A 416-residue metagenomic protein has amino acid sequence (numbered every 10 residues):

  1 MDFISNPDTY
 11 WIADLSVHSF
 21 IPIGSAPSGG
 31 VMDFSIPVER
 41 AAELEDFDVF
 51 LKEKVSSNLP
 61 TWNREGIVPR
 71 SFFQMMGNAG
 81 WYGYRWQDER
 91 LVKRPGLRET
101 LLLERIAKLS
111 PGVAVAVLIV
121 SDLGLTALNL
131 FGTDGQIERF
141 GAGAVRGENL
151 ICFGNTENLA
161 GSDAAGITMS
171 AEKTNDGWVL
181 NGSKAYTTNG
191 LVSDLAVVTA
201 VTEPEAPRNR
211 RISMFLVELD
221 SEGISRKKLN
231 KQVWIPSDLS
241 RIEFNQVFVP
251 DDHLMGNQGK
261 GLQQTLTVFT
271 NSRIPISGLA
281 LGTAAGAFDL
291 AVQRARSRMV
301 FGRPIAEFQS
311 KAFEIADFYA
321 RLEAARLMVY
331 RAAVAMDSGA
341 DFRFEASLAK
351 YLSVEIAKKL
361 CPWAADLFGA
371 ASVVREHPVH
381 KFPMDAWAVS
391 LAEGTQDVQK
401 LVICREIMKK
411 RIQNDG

Functional and structural regions predicted by a protein language model:
F3-L109, I119, F131-Q136, G143-E148 (+3 more regions): Alpha-helical interface subdomain recognition
G80, L102-A107, A200, L216-E222 (+1 more regions): Short Ser/Thr-interspersed hydrophobic loop/turn segments at strand-loop and sheet-helix junctions that line or gate
V115-G135, G161: N-terminal glycine-rich flavin-associated loop
G147-N155: A short, Trp-centered hydrophobic/proline-enriched beta-strand micro-motif
L159-S162, Y186-N189, E205-A206, N230-D238: Short Gly/Pro-enriched turn/cap motifs at secondary-structure boundaries
G166, D220-F248: Flexible, small-/acidic-enriched active-site or ligand-binding loops
N181-K227: A short core secondary-structure module
N245-Q264: A short, charged helix-loop
